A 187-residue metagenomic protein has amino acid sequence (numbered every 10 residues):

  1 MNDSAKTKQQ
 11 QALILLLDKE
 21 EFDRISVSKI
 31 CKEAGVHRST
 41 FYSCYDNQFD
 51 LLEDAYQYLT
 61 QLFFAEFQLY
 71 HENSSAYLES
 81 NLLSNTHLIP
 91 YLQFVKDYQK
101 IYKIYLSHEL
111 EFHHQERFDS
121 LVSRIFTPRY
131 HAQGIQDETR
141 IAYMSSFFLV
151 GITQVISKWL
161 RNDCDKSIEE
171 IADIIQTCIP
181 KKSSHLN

Functional and structural regions predicted by a protein language model:
M1-E20, E33: Basic, helix-initiating cap at the start of DNA-binding domains
L15-F22, Y98, H131-A132, K182: Basic, amphipathic alpha-helical hairpins
L16, E20-D50: Helix-turn-helix
S26-V27, Y56-F67: Short, basic, alpha-helical segments at the C-terminal edge of helix-turn-helix-like DNA-binding modules
Q68-Y98: Hydrophobic alpha-helical connector segments
P90-E116: Amphipathic alpha-helical segments used for helix-helix packing
E109-Q133, A142-S146, V150: Amphipathic alpha-helical packing segments from all-alpha helical-bundle domains
V150, Q154, K158-N187: C-terminal peripheral helix-coil segments that are non-catalytic and often amphipathic
